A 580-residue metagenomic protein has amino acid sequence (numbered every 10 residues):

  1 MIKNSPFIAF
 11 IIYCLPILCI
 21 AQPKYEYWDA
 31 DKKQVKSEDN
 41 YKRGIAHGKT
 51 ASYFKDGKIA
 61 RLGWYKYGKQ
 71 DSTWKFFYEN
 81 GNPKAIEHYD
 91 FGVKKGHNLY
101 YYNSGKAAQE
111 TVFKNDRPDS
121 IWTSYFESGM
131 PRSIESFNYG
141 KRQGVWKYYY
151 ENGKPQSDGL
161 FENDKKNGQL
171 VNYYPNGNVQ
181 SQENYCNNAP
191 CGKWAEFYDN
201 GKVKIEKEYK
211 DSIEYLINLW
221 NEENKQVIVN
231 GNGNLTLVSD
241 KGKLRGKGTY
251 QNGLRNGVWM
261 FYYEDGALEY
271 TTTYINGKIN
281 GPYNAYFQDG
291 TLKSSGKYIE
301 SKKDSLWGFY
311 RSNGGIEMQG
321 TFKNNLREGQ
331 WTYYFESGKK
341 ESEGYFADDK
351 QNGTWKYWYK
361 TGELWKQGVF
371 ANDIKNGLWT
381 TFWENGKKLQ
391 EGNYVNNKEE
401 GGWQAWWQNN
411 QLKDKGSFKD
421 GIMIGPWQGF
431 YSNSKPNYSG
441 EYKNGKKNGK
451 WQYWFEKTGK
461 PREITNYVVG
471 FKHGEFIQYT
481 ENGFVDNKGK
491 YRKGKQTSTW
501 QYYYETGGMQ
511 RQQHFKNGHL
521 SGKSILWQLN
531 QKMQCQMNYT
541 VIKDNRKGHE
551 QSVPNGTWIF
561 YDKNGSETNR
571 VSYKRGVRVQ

Functional and structural regions predicted by a protein language model:
M1-K24: Bacterial Sec-dependent N-terminal signal peptides
C19-Q580: Glycine/tyrosine- and acidic-biased, solvent-exposed loop/turn segments at the edges of beta-strands
